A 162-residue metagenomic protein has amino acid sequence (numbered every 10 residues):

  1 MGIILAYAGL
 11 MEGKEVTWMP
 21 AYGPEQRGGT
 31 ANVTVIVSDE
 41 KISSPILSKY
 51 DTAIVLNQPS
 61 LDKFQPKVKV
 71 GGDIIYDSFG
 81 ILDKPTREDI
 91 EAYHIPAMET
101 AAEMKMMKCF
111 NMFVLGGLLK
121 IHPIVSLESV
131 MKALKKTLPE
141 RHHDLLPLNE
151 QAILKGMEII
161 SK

Functional and structural regions predicted by a protein language model:
M1-K162: Active-site cofactor/cluster-binding pocket
